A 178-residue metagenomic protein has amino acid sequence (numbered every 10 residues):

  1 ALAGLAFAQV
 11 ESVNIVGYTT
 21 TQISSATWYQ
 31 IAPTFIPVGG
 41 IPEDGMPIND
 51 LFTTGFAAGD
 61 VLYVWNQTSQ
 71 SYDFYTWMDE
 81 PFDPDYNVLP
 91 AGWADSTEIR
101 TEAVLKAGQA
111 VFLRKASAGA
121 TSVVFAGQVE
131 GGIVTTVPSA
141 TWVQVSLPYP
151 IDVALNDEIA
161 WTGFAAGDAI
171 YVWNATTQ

Functional and structural regions predicted by a protein language model:
A6-A58, Q67, I99-A166: A short, polar beta-strand/turn micro-motif
V16, V61, Q70-Y75, P84 (+2 more regions): Intrinsically disordered, low-complexity segments enriched in small/polar residues
L62-V64, L113, I170-W173: Fold-core signature of tandem repeat domains
S69-A107: A cross-kingdom feature marking solvent-exposed beta-strand/loop segments within repeated, beta-rich binding/scaffold
T176-Q178: Short, intrinsically disordered, charge-balanced linker/junction segments flanking boundaries in proteins
